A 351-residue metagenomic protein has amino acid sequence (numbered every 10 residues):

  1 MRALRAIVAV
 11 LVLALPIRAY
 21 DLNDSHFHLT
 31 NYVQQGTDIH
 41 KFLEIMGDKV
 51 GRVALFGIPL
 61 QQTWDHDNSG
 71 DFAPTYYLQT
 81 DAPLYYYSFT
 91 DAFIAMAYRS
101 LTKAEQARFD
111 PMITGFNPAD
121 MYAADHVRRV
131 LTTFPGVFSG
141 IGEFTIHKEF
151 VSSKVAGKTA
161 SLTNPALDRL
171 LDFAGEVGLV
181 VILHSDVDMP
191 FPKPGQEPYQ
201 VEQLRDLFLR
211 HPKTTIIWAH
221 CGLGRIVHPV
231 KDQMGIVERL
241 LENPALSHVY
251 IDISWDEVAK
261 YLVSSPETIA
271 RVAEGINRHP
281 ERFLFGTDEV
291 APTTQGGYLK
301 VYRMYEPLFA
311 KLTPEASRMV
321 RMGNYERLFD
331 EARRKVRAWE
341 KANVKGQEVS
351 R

Functional and structural regions predicted by a protein language model:
R2-A9: Sec-dependent signal peptide recognition, specifically the positively charged N-region followed immediately by
I17-M96, T102: An N-terminally biased module of ancient metal coordination in phosphate/nucleic-acid-related enzymes
Y20-D21, S69-M189, W255: Active-site gating/metal-coordination segments in enzymes
D21-S25, Q34, D38-F56, E274-L284 (+1 more regions): Mid-to-C-terminal alpha-helical segments outside catalytic/metal-binding sites
N23-F27, G51-F56, A107-I113, G140-E143 (+4 more regions): Hydrophobic faces of well-ordered beta-strands that scaffold small-molecule active sites in alpha/beta enzyme cores
H28-T30, I58-P59, T114-P118, F144-H147 (+4 more regions): Active-site beta-loop-alpha junctions enriched in small/polar residues
F42-D48, F93-R108, V127-S139, L171-E176 (+3 more regions): Acidic (Asp/Glu)-rich catalytic clusters
K148, S153-F285, V336, S350-R351: Catalytic pocket-lining loop regions of alpha/beta-barrel enzymes, especially the amidohydrolase/enolase/GH5 lineages
